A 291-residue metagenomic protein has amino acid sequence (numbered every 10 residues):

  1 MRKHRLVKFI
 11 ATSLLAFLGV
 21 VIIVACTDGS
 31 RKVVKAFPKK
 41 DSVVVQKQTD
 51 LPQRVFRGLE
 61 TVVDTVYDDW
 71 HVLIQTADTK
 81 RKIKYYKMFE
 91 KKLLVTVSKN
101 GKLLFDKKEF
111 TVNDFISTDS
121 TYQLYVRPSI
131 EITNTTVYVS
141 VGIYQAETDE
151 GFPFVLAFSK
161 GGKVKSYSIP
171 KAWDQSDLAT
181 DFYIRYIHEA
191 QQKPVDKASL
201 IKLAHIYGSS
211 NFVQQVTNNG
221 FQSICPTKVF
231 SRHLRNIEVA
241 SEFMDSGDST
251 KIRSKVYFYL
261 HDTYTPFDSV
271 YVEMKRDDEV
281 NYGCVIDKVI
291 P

Functional and structural regions predicted by a protein language model:
I22-A25: C-terminal motif of bacterial Sec signal peptides marking the signal peptidase cleavage site
T27-S30: Bacterial signal peptide processing site
D68-Q75, K80-K84, T135-Y144: Short beta-strand elements that form the blades of beta-propeller/WD-repeat-like and other beta-sheet-rich scaffold
G101-T121: Surface-exposed loop and turn segments in beta-propeller and other repeat-based domains that flank or scaffold
D114-P153, F158-S159, V229-H261: Acidic, glycine-rich flexible loop segments
K171-Q192: Short, low-complexity N-terminal intrinsically disordered segments enriched in polar/charged residues
V195-S241: Short solvent-exposed beta->alpha transition segments
S241-P291: Exposed beta-sheet edge and beta->alpha loop/turn motif
